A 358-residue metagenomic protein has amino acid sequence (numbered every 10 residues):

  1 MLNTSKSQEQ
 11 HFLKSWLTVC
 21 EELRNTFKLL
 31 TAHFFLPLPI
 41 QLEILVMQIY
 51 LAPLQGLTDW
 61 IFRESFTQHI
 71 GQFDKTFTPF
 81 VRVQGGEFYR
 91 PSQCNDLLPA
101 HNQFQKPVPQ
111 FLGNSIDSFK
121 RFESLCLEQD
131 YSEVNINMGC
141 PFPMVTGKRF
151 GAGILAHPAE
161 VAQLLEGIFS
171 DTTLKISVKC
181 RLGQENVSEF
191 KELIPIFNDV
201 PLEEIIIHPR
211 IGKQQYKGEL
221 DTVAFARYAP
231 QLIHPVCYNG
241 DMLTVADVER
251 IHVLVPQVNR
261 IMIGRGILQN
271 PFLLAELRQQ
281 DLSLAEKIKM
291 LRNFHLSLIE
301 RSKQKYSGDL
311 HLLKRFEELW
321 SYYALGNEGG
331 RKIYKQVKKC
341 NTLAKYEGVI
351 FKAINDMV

Functional and structural regions predicted by a protein language model:
F12-L13, L23, F34-L36: Short hydrophobic targeting helices and cationic amphipathic motifs that mediate membrane/organellar targeting
H33-V46: Short, Lys/Arg-enriched N-terminal segments with co-localized hydrophobic residues within the first ~10-30 amino acids
E43-V358: Flavin-dependent oxidoreductase catalytic cores
